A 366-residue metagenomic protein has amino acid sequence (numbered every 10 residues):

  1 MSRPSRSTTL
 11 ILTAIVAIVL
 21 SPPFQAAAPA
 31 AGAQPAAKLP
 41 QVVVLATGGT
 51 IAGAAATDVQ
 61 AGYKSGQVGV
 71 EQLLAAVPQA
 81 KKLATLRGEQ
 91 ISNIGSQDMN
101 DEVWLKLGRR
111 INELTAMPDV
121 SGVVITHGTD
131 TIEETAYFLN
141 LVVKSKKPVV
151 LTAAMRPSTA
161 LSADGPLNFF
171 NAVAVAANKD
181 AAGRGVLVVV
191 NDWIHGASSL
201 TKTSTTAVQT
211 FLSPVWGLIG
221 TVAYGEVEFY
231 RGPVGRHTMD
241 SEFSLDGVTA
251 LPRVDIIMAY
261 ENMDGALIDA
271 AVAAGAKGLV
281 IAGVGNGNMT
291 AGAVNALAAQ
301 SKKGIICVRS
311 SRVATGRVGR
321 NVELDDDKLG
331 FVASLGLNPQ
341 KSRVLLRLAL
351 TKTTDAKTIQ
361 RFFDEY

Functional and structural regions predicted by a protein language model:
L10-P23: Bacterial N-terminal signal peptides
P22-A33: Signal peptide processing junction and immediate N-terminal pro/mature segment of secreted/exported proteins
Q34-E113, N295: ATP/NTP phosphate-donor binding region
K38, L45, G69, L73-A80 (+2 more regions): Accessory alpha-helical/coil subdomains and C-terminal extensions that flank or cap enzyme catalytic cores
M117-I132, A274-N286: Short acidic, glycine-rich surface-loop motifs adjacent to enzyme active sites
I125-K147, M289-A298: Short Gly/Thr/Asp-enriched flexible loops that form oxyanion-binding sites at enzyme active sites
L151-Y224: Internal gly/pro-rich beta-alpha loop/helix module that stabilizes soluble enzyme cofactors or their anionic handles
N286-Y366: C-terminal non-catalytic interaction/assembly regions of soluble proteins
